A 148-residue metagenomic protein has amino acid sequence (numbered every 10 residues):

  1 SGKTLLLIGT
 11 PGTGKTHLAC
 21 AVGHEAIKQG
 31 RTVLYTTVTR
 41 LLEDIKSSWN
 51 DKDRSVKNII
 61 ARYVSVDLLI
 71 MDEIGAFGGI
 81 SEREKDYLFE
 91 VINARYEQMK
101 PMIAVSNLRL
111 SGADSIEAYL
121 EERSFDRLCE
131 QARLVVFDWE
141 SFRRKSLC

Functional and structural regions predicted by a protein language model:
G2-A19: Walker A/P-loop nucleotide-binding motif
G12, C20-A21, R54-N58, L88-V91 (+1 more regions): A generic local structural motif
H17-Q29: P-loop NTPase Walker A phosphate-binding motif
I27-S65, E82: Short glycine-rich substrate-engagement loop in P-loop NTPases that contacts/grips substrate
R31-T32, S65-L68, Q98-A104: Loop/turn-to-beta-strand initiation segments
L41-S48, I74-C148: Replace "adjacent to P-loop NTPase cores in ATP/GTP-dependent enzymes" with "adjacent to NTP-binding cores
N58-A61, V66, L120-R127: Structural motif
